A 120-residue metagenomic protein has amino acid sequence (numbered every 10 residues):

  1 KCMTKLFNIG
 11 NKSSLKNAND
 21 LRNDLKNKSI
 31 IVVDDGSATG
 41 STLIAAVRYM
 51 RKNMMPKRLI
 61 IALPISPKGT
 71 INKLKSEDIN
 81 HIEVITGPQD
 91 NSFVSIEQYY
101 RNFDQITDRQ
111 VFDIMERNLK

Functional and structural regions predicted by a protein language model:
K1-C2, M55-K120: PRPP-dependent phosphoribosyltransferase catalytic core
K1-I44: Internal catalytic-core helix/loop-beta-alpha segment that presents or stabilizes conserved functional determinants
G10-S14, M54, L119: Secondary-structure transition/hinge residues
K16-D20, V47-Y49, G69-I71: A generic local structural motif
L21, L25, Y49, T86-D90: Amphipathic, alpha-helical segments enriched in basic
L43-I61: A short alpha/beta connector and helix-capping loop motif
